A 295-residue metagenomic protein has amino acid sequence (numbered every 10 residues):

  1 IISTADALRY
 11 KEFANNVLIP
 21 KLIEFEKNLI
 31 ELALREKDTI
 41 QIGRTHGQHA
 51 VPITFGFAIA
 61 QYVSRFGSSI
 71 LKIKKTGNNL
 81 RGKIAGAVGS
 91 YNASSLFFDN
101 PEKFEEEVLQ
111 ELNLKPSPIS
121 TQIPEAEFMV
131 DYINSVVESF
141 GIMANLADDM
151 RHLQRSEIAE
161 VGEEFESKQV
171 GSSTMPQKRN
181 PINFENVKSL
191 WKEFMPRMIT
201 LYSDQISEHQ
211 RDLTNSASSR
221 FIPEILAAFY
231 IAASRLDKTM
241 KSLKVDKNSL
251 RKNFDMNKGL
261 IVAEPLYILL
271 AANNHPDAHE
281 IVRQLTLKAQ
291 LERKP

Functional and structural regions predicted by a protein language model:
I1-T4, P176-K178: Glycine/serine-rich anion-binding loops at beta->alpha junctions that coordinate negatively charged ligand groups
I2, S95-L96, E105, E111 (+5 more regions): A structural signal for small-residue-enriched, beta-sheet-centric alpha/beta enzyme cores and oligomeric scaffold folds
S3-A50, L114-F128, H209, L213-T214: Long, non-coiled-coil amphipathic alpha-helical linker/lever segments that couple catalytic cores to other domains
T4-L8, F66, E102-K103, L260-P265 (+1 more regions): A generic alpha-helix surface/boundary motif
K11, N15, I19-L22, E26 (+4 more regions): Hydrophobic face of alpha-helices
P20-I23, V51-D204: Internal glycine-rich alpha/beta core junctions
F25-I40, R44, I70, K74-G77 (+7 more regions): Long, hydrophobic, amphipathic alpha-helical segments used as structural scaffolds
E157, S173-P295: Glycine-rich cofactor/substrate-binding loops
